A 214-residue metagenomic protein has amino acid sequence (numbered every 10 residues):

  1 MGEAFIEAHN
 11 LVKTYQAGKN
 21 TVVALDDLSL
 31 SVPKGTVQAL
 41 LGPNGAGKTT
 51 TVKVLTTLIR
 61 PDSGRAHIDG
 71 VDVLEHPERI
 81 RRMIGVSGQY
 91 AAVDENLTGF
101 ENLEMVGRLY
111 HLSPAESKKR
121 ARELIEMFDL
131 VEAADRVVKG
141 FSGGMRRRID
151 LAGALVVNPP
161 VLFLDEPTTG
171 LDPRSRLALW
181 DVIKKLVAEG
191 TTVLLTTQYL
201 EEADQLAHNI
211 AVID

Functional and structural regions predicted by a protein language model:
G2-F5, T14-D27, P77: A short, flexible loop at the N-terminus of ABC-type nucleotide-binding domains that lies
P43-G47: Walker A (P-loop) phosphate-binding loop of ABC-type ATPase nucleotide-binding domains
G64-D72, I80: Conserved ABC transporter NBD signature motif
E104, R108, A115-A133: Conserved ABC ATPase "signature" region
N158: Conserved catalytic motifs of ABC-family nucleotide-binding domains
L162-D165: Catalytic Walker B motif of ABC-type/P-loop ATPase nucleotide-binding domains
